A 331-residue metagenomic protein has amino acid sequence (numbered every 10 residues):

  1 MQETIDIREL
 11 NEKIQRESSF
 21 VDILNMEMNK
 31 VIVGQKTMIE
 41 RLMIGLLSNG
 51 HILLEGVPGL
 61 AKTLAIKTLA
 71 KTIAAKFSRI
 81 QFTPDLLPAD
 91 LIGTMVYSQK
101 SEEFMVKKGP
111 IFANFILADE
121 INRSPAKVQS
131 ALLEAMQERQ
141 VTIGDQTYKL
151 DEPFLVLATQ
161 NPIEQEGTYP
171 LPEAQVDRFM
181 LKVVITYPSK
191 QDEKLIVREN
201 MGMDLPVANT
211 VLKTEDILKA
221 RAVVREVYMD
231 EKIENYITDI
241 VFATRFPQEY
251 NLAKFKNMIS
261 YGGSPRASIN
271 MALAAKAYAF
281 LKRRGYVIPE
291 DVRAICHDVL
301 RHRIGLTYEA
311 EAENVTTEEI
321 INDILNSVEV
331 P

Functional and structural regions predicted by a protein language model:
M1-Q15, P247-P331: C-terminal engagement/docking regions of AAA+ P-loop ATPases
L10-S18, V31, T168, K182-K254 (+4 more regions): Conserved C-terminal "switch" segment of AAA+ ATPases
I14-L60: Pre-Walker A (pre-P-loop) alpha-helix and adjacent loop at the N terminus of AAA/AAA+ ATPase modules, a conserved
R41-I44, Y97-L117: Conserved alpha-helical scaffold flanking the Walker A/P-loop in AAA+ ATPase domains
L46-T83: Walker A/P-loop
L87-V106, F154-E164: P-loop NTPase switch/communication element
M105-N114, I143-Q160, L171-M180: AAA+/SF3 P-loop NTPase mechanochemical coupling elements
P110-Q137, D151, E166-Q175, Y187-I196: Conserved AAA+/SF3 P-loop NTPase catalytic/coupling segment centered on the Walker-B
